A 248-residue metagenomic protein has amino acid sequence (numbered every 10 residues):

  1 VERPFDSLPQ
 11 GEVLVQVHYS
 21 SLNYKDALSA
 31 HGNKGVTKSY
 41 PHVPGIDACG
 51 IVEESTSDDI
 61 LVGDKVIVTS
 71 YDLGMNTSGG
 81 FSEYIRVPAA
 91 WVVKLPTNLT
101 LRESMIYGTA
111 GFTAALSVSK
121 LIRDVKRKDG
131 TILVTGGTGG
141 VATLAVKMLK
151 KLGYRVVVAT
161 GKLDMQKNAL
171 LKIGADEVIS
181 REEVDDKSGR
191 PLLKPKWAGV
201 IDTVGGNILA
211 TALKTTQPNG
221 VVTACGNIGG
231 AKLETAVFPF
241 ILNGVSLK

Functional and structural regions predicted by a protein language model:
D6-L22, N33-D72: Glycine-rich beta-strand-centered segment in the early N-terminal region that forms part of a ligand/cofactor-binding
I67, A198-I201, T223: N-terminal Rossmann-like NAD(P) cofactor-binding module of classical short-chain dehydrogenase/reductase
T69-L133: NAD(P)H dinucleotide-binding glycine-rich loop of Rossmann-like/cofactor-binding domains, especially the beta1-alpha1
F81, G161-A169, A231-V237: Short, glycine/polar-rich helix-capping loops at beta-to-alpha or helix-loop-helix junctions that flank or form
M105-E182: Mid-domain Rossmann-like dinucleotide-binding core that forms the NAD(H)/NADP(H) cofactor-binding site
V184-P195: Short amphipathic alpha-helix with an adjacent loop that forms part of the alpha/beta core around
N207-K248: Glycine-rich phosphate-binding loop and adjacent beta-alpha segment of Rossmann(oid) nucleotide-cofactor-binding
